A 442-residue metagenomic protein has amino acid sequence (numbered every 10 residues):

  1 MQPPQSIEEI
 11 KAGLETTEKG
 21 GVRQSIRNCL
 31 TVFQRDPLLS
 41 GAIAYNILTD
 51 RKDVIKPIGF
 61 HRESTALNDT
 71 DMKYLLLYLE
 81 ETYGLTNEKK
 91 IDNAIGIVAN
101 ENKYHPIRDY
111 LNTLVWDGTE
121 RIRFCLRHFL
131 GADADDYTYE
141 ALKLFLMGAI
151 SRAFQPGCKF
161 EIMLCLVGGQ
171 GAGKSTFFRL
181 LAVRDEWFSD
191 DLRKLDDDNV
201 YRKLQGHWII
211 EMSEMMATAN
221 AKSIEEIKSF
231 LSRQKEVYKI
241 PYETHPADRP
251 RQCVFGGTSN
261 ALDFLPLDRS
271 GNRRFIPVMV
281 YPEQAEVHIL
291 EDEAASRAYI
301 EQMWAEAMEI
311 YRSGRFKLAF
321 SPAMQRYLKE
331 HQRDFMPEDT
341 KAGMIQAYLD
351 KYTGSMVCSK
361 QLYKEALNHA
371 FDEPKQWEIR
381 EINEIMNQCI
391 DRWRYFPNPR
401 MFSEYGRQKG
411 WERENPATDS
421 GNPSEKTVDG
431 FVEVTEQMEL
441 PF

Functional and structural regions predicted by a protein language model:
M1-R121, E140, D372-E373, W377 (+3 more regions): N-terminal nucleic-acid engagement/recognition segments and initiation subdomains in replication, restriction
I95-Q205: P-loop NTPase catalytic core of nucleic-acid-dependent motor ATPases
V200-Q205, I240-T258: AAA+/SF3 P-loop NTPase mechanochemical coupling elements
I209-L231, P266-G271: Conserved AAA+/SF3 P-loop NTPase catalytic/coupling segment centered on the Walker-B
I224-T244: Conserved catalytic/switch belt of AAA+ P-loop NTPases
L267-A285: A short helix-turn-beta junction within AAA+ P-loop NTPase domains corresponding to the substrate/partner-engaging
I310-G354: Conserved alpha/beta core segments of nucleic-acid transaction machinery
S359-F371: DNA-recognition alpha helix
